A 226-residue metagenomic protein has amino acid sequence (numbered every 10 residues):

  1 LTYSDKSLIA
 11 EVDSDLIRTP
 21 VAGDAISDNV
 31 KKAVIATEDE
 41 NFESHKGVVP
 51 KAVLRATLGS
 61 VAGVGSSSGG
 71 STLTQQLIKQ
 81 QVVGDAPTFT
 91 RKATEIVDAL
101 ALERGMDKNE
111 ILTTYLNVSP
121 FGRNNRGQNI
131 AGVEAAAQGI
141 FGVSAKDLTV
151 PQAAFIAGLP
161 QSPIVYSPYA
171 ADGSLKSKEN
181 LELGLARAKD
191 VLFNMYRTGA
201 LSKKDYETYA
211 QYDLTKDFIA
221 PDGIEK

Functional and structural regions predicted by a protein language model:
L1-N29: Terminal hydrophobic membrane-targeting helix
D5, S14, T19, N41 (+5 more regions): Preference for short coil/turn "hinge" residues that link or interrupt alpha-helices
L8-E11, F42-S44, V165: Short, solvent-exposed loop/turn elements at domain surfaces
A10-P20, I35-T37, A56, Q76 (+2 more regions): Acidic/histidine-rich, surface-exposed loop or edge segments in extracytoplasmic proteins
S14, I26, G47-V48, V53 (+6 more regions): Short capping/connector residues at structural and topological boundaries
S14-L16, D24-S27, S68, Y169-A171 (+1 more regions): Surface-exposed beta-strand edges and their flanking turn/coil or helix-capping segments
A22-L73, N125-F141: Flexible, acidic/glycine-enriched loop-and-adjacent beta/alpha segments that face the extracytoplasmic/periplasmic side
L73-K226: Non-catalytic, structured segments within soluble enzyme domains
